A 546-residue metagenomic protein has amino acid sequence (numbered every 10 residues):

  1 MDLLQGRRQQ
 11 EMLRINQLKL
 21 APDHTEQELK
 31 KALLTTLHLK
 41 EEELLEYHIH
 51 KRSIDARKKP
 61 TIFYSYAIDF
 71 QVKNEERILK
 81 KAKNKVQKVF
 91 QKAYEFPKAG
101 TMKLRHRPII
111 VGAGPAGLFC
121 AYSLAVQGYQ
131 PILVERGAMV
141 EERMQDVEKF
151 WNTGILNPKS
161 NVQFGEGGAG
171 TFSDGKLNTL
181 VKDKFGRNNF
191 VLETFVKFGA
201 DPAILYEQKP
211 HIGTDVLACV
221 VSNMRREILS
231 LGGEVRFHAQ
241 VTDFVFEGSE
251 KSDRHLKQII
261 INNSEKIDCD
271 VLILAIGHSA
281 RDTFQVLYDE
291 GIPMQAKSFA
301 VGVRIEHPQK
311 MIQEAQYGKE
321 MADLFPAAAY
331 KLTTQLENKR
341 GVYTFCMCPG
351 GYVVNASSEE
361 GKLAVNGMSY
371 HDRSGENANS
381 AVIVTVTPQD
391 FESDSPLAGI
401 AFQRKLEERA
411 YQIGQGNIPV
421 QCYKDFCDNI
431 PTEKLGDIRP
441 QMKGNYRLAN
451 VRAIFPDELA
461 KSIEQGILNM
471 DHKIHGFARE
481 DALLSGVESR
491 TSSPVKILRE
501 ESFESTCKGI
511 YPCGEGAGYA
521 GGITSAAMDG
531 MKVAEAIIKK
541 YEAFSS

Functional and structural regions predicted by a protein language model:
L4-Y64, I68-S546: Residues forming the flavin
